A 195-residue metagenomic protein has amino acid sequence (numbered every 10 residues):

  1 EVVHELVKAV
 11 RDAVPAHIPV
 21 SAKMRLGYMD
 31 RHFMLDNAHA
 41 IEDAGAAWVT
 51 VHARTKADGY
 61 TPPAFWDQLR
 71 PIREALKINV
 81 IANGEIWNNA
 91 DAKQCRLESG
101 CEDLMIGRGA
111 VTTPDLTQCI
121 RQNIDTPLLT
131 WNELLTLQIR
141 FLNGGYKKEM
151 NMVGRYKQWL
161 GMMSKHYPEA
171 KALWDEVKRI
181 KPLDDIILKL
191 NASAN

Functional and structural regions predicted by a protein language model:
E1, P19-D36: Active-site glycine- and acidic-residue-rich loops that bind and position anionic ligands or nucleotide-like cofactors
E1, V51-Y60: Glycine-rich, proline-tolerant flexible connector loops at the mouths of alpha/beta enzymes
E5-K8, A13-P15, P19, M34-W48 (+4 more regions): Alpha/beta catalytic cores of nucleotide-metabolism and tRNA/nucleoside-modifying enzymes
K23-M29, R54-K56, E85-W87, G109: Active-site beta-loop-alpha junctions enriched in small/polar residues
